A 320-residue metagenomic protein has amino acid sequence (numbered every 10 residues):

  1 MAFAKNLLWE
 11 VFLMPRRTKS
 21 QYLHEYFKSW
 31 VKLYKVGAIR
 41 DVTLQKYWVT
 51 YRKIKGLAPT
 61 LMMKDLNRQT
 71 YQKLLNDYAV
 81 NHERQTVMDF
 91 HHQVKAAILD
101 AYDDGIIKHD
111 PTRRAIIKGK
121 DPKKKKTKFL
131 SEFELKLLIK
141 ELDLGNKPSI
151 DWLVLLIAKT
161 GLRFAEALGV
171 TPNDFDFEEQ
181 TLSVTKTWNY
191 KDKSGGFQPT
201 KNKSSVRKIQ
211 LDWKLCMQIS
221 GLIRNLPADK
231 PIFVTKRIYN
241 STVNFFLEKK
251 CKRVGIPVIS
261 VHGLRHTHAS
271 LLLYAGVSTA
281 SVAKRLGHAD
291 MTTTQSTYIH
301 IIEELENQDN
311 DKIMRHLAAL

Functional and structural regions predicted by a protein language model:
M1-S20, D41, N202: Short, surface-exposed polybasic/aromatic micro-patch for ligand or macromolecular engagement
P15-H24, K28-I106, G145-N146, R237-S241 (+1 more regions): N-terminal core-binding DNA-recognition domain of tyrosine site-specific recombinases/integrases
K64, I107-H109, K120-K140, K193-W213 (+1 more regions): DNA breakage-rejoining catalytic core of tyrosine-based enzymes
M88, D103, I107-V170, E178: Basic, Lys/Arg- and aromatic-enriched nucleic-acid-binding interface segment
D103, L155, K159, E166 (+5 more regions): C-terminal catalytic core of tyrosine-transesterase DNA break-rejoin enzymes
L138-E141, S194-Q198, S296, H300-L320: DNA/chromatin major-groove-contacting recognition/catalytic segments
G169-G221: Conserved tyrosine-mediated DNA breakage-rejoining catalytic core shared by Y-recombinases
D212-P257: Active-site/catalytic core of tyrosine-dependent DNA strand-transfer enzymes
